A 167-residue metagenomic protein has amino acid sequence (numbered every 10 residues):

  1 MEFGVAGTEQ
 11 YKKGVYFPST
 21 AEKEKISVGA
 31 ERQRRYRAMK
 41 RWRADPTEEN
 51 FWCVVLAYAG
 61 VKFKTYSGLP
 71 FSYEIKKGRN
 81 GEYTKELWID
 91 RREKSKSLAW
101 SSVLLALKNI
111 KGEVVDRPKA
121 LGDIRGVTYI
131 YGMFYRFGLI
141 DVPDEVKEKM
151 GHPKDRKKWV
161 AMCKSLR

Functional and structural regions predicted by a protein language model:
M1-A38: BZIP DNA-binding basic region
E31-R167: Intrinsically disordered, charged low-complexity linkers and terminal tails that flank or connect structured domains
